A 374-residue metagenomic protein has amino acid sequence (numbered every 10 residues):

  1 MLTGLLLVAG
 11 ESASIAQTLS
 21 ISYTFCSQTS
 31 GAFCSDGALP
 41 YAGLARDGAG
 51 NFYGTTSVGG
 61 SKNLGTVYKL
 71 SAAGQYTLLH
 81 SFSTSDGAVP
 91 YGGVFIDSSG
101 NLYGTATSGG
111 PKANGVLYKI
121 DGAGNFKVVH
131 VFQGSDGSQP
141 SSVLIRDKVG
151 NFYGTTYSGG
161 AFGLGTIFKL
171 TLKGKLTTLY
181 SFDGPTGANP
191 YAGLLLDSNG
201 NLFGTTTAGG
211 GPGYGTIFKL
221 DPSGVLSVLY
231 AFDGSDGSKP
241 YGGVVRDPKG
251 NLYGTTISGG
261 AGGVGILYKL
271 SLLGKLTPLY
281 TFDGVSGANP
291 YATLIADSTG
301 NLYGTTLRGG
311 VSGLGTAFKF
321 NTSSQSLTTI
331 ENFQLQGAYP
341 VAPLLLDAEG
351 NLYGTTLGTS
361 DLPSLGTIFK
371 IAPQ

Functional and structural regions predicted by a protein language model:
M1-Q374: Extracellular beta-propeller repeat domains
